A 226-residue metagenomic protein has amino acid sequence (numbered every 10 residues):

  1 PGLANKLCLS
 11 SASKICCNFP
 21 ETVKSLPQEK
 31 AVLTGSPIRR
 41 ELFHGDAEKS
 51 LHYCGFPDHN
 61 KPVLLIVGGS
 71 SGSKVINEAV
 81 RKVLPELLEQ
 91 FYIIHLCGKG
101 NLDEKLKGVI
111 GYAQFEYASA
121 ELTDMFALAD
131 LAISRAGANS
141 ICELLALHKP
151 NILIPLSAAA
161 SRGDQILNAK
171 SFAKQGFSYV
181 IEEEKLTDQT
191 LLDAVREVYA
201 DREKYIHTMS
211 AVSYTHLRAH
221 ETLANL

Functional and structural regions predicted by a protein language model:
P1-E48: Active-site-proximal region of nucleotide-activated glycan assembly enzymes, centered on histidine/acidic-rich loops
L9, F126, L144-L145, I152 (+1 more regions): Short alpha-helix at the nucleotide-sugar/activated-sugar donor binding site of glycosyltransferases and closely
L33, E143-A146, R162-Q175: Short acidic/histidine- and often glycine-rich active-site loop of Leloir-type glycosyltransferases that engages
A47-H52, F56-A132, I166-K170, K174 (+1 more regions): Donor-nucleotide binding loops and adjacent catalytic segments primarily of GT-B fold Leloir glycosyltransferases
N60, Y179, E184-V212: Conserved donor-nucleotide binding/catalytic region of nucleotide-linked donor-dependent transferases
F115, A127-C142, K149-P150: Acidic donor-binding loop of glycosyltransferase active sites
S134, P150-R162: Short hydrophobic beta-strand element within catalytic cores of glycosyltransferases and related nucleotide-activated
T215-A224: Conserved small/polar residues in nucleotide/adenosyl-binding loops
